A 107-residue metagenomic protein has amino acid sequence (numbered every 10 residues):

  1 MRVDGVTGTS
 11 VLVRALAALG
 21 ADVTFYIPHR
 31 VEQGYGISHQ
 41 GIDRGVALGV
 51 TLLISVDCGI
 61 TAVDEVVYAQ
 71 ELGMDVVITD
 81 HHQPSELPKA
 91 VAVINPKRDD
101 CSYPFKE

Functional and structural regions predicted by a protein language model:
M1-E107: Replace "Mg2+/Mn2+-dependent" with "divalent metal-dependent
